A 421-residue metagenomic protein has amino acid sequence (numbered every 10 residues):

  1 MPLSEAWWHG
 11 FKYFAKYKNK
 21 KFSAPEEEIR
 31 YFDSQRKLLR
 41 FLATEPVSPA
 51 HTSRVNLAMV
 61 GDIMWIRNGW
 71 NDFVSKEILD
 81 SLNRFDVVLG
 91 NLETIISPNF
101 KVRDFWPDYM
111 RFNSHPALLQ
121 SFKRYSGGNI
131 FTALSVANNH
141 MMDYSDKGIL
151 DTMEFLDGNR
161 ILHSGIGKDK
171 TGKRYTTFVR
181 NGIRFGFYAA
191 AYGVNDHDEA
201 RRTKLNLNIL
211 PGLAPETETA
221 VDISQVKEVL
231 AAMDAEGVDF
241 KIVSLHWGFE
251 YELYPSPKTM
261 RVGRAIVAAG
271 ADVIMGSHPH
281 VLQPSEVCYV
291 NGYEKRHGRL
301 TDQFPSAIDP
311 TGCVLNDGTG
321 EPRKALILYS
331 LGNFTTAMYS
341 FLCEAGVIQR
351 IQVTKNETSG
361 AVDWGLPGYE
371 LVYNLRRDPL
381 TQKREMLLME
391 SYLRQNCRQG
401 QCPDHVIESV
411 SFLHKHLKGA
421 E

Functional and structural regions predicted by a protein language model:
M1-A137, S145, T152: N-terminal catalytic scaffold of extracellular/periplasmic and nuclease hydrolases that process anionic headgroups
M1-T52, R296-G298, F304-P322, M338-E421: A short C-terminal boundary segment appended to hydrolase-like catalytic domains
A58-D62, V87-E93, N129-N139, S164-G167 (+4 more regions): Active-site neighborhood of phospho(di)ester-bond hydrolases with catalytic His/Asp-centered motifs
I66-N68, I96-N99, N139-M153, G165 (+5 more regions): Active-site environment of divalent metal-dependent phosphoester hydrolases
D72-S75, R111-H115, G148-D151, P255-A265 (+1 more regions): Charged helix-capping and loop-helix junction motifs
K76, D108-N113, V179-K241: Binuclear metal-dependent hydrolase catalytic cores centered on His/Asp/Glu-rich metal-binding motifs
V87-P98, N138, K227-Y254: Short acidic, glycine-rich surface-loop motifs adjacent to enzyme active sites
G128-A133, P255-V347: Conserved beta-sheet core of the metallophosphoesterase superfamily
